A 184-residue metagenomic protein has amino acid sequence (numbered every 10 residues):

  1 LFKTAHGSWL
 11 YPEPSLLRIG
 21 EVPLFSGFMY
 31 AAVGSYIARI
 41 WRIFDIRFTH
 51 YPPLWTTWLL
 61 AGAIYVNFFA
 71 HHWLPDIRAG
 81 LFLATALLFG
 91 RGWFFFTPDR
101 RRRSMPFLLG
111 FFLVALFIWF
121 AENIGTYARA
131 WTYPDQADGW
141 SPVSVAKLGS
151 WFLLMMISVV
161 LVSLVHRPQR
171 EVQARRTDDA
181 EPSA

Functional and structural regions predicted by a protein language model:
L1-A184: Aromatic-rich, lipid-facing transmembrane alpha helices and their immediate juxtamembrane interface loops in integral
